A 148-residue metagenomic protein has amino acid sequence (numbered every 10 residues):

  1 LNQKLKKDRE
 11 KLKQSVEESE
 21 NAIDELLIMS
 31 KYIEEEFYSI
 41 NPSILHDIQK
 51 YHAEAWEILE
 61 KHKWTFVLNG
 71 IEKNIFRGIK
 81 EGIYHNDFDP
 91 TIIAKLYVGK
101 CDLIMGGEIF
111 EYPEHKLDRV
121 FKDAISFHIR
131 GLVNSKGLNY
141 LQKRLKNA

Functional and structural regions predicted by a protein language model:
L1-R9: Short, basic, alpha-helical segments at the C-terminal edge of helix-turn-helix-like DNA-binding modules
D8, E36-N41, N74, G78 (+2 more regions): A short secondary-structure junction motif
E10-S43, A94-Y97: Hydrophobic alpha-helical connector segments
S15, I44-I48, I104, E108-E111: Secondary-structure edge/capping motif, primarily at the C-terminal ends of alpha-helices and the immediately following
I23-D24, H62, K80-L96, E114-R119 (+1 more regions): All-alpha amphipathic helical-bundle segments outside canonical DNA-binding/catalytic cores that form hydrophobic
K31-E34, A53, W64, V98 (+3 more regions): Amphipathic alpha-helical core segments of compact helical bundles
E35-E72, K80-I92: Short secondary-structure transition hinges
K73-R77, E81, E114-A148: C-terminal peripheral helix-coil segments that are non-catalytic and often amphipathic
